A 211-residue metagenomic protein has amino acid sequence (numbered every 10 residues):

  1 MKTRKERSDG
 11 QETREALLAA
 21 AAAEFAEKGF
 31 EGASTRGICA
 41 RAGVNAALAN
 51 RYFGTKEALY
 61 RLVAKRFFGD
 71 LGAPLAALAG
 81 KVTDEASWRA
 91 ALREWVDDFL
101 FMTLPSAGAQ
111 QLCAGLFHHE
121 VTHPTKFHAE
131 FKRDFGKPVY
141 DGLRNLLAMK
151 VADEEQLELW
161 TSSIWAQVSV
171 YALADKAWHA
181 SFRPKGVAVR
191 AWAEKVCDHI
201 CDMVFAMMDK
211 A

Functional and structural regions predicted by a protein language model:
M1-E12: N-terminal intrinsically disordered/low-complexity leader segments
Q11-A19, Y52-A76, G80, A129-R133: An amphipathic alpha-helix adjacent to DNA-recognition modules
A16, E24-A58, L62-R66: Helix-turn-helix
A73-V82, F101-D141, K185-A191: Short secondary-structure transition hinges
A76-A109, E154, W160-I164: Hydrophobic alpha-helical connector segments
W88-P105, A193-A211: N-terminal hydrophobic signal/anchor transmembrane helix of membrane proteins
A114, H128-K137, L146-I200: Hydrophobic/aromatic-rich alpha-helical bundle segments in the mid-to-C-terminal region
